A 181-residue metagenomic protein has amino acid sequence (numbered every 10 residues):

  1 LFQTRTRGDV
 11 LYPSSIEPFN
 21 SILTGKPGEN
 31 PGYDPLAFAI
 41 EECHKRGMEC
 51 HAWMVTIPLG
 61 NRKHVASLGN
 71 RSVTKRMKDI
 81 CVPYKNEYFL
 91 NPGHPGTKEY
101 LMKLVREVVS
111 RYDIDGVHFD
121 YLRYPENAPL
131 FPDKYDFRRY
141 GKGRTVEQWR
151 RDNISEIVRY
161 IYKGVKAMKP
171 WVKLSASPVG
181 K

Functional and structural regions predicted by a protein language model:
L1, F19, Y33, W53 (+4 more regions): Tryptophan-centered motif/residue detector
L1-V10, R111-G116: Catalytic domains of carbohydrate-active enzymes, especially glycoside hydrolases
V10-G25, P58-K85, L122-K142: Aromatic- and acidic-residue-enriched segments that line the glycan-binding/catalytic groove of carbohydrate-active
N20-M48, E99, D152-Y160: Aromatic- and glycine-enriched glycan-recognition loops and surfaces that form the carbohydrate-binding subsites
L36, I40-E41, H51-R111: Active-site-adjacent "subsite" loops/lids of carbohydrate-active enzymes
H44-N61, H118-L122, E147-K181: Aromatic-lined carbohydrate-recognition surfaces of secreted/lumenal glycan-active proteins
N91-P92, R138-D152: Surface-exposed cleft-lining segments at the edges of enzyme active sites
R106-A128: Alpha/beta enzyme core
